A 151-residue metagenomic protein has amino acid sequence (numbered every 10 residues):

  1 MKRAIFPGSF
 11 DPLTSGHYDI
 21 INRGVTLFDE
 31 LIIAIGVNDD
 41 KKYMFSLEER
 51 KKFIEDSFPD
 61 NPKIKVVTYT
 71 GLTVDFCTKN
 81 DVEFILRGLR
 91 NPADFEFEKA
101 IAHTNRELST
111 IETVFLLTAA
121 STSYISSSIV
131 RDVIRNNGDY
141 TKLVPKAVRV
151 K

Functional and structural regions predicted by a protein language model:
M1-K151: Nucleotidyltransferase catalytic core that binds NTPs
